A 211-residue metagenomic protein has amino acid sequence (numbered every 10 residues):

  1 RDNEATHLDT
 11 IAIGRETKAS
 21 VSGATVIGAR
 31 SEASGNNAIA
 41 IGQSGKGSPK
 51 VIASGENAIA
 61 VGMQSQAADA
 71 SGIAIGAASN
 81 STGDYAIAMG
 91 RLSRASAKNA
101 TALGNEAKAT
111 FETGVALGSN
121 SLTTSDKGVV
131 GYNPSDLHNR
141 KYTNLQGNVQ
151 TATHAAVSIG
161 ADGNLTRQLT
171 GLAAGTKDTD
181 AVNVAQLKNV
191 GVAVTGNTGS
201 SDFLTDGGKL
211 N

Functional and structural regions predicted by a protein language model:
R1, S200-N211: Short, intrinsically disordered, charge-balanced linker/junction segments flanking boundaries in proteins
R1-G171, D178-N189: Glycine- and small/polar-enriched repetitive beta-structure motifs of secreted/surface proteins
N139, V149, V194, G199 (+1 more regions): Residue-level detector of solvent-exposed, low-hydrophobicity positions
Q186-T205: Glycine-rich, low-complexity segments
